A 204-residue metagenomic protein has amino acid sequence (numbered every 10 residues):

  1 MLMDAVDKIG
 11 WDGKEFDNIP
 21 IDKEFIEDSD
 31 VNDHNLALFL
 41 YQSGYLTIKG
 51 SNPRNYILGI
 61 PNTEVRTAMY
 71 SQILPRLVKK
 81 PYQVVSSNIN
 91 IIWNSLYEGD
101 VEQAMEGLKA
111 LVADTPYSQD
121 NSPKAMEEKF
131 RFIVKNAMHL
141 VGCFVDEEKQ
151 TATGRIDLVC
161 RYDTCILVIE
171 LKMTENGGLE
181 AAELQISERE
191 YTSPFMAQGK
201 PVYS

Functional and structural regions predicted by a protein language model:
M1-A182, E188: Extended alpha-helical interface modules used as scaffolds for assembling large macromolecular complexes
L179-E183, E190-S204: Nucleic-acid nuclease catalytic cores
